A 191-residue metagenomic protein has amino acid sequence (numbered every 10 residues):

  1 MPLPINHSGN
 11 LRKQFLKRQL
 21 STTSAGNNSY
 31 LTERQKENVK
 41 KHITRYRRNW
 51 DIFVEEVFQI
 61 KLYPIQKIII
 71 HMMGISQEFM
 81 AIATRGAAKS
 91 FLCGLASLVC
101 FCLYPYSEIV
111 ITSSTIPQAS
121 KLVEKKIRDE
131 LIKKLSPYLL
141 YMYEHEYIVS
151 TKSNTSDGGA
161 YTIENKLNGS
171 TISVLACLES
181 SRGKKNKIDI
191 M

Functional and structural regions predicted by a protein language model:
P2-M191: Phosphate/NTP-binding elements of NTP-utilizing enzymes
